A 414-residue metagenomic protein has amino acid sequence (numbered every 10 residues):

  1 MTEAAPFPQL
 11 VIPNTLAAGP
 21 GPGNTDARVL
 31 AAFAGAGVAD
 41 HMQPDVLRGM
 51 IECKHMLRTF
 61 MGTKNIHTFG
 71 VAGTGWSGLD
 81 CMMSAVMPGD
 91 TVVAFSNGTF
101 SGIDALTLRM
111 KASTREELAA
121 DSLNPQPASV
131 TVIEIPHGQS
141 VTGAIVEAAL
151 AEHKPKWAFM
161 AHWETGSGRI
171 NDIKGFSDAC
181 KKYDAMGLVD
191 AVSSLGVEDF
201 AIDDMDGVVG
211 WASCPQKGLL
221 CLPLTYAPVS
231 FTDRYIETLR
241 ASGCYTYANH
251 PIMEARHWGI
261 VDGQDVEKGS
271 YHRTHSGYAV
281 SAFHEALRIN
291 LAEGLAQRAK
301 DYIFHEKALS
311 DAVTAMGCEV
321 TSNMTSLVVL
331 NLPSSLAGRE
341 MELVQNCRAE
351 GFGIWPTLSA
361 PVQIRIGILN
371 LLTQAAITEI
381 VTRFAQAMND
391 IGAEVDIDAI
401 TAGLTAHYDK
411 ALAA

Functional and structural regions predicted by a protein language model:
M1-Q43: N-terminal "arm"/small-domain region of PLP-dependent enzymes with the aminotransferase-like
N24-T25, L219-D311, A414: Active-site C-terminal subdomain of aminotransferase-like
A32-C81, A85, T107, A119-A120: Conserved N-terminal alpha-helix of the aminotransferase class I/II PLP-enzyme fold
M87-P155: PLP-dependent aminotransferase-like
G138-G196, G210: Active-site phosphate-binding strand-loop segment of PLP-dependent enzymes
I202-Q216: Conserved active-site segment immediately N-terminal to the catalytic lysine that forms the internal aldimine
C318-C347: Conserved PLP-binding catalytic core of the aspartate aminotransferase-like
P361-A414: PLP-dependent enzyme catalytic core of the Aspartate aminotransferase-like
